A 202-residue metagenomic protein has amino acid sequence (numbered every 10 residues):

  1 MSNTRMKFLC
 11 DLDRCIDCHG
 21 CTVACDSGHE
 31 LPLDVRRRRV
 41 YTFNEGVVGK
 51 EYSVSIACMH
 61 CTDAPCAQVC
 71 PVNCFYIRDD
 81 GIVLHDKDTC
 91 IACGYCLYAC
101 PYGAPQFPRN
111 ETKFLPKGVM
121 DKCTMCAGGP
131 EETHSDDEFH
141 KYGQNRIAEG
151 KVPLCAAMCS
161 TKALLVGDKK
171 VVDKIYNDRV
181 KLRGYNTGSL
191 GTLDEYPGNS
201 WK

Functional and structural regions predicted by a protein language model:
M1-K202: Non-ligating segments of multi-cofactor redox enzymes
